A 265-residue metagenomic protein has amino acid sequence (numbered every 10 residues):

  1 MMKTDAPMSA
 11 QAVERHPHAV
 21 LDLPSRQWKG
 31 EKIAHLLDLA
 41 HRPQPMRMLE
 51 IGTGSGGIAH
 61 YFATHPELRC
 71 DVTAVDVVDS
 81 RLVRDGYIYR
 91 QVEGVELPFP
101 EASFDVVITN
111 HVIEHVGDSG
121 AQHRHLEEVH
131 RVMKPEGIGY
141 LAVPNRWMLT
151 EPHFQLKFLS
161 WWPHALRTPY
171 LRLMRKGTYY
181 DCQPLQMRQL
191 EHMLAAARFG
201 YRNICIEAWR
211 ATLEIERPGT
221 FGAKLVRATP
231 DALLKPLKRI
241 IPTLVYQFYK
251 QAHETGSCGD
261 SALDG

Functional and structural regions predicted by a protein language model:
M1-L97, V106-N110, L126, L244 (+2 more regions): Conserved N-terminal segment of class I S-adenosyl-L-methionine
M48, F104-V107, V129, M133 (+1 more regions): Hydrophobic packing within well-folded, soluble alpha/beta domains
C70, Y87, G137, F199-G200: A structural micro-motif
E96, E114, M148: Active-site micro-motifs of SAM-dependent methyltransferase domains
I108-G120: A short SAM/SAH-binding and catalytic strip from SAM-dependent methyltransferases
G117-V129, I138-Y249: S-adenosyl-L-methionine-dependent methyltransferase catalytic module, highlighting the catalytic core
